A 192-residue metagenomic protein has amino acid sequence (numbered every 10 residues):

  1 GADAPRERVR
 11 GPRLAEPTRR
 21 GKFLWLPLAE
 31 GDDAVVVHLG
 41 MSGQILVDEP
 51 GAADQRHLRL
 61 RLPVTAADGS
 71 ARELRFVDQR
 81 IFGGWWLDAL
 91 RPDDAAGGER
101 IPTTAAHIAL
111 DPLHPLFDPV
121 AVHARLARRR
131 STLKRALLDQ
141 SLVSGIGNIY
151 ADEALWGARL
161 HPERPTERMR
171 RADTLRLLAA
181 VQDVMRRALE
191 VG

Functional and structural regions predicted by a protein language model:
G1-R8, A15-T18, F23, D32 (+1 more regions): Basic, nucleic-acid-binding surfaces and adjacent catalytic neighborhoods in DNA/RNA-processing proteins
R10-R13, L58: Short beta-strand or tight-loop elements that sit immediately N-terminal to catalytic metal-binding acidic residues
R13-P17, L46-D48: Short secondary-structure junctions
F23-W25, S42: Short active-site-proximal "capping" loops at secondary-structure junctions
G31, V35-G157, P165: Phosphate/anion-contacting hairpin/loop surfaces
